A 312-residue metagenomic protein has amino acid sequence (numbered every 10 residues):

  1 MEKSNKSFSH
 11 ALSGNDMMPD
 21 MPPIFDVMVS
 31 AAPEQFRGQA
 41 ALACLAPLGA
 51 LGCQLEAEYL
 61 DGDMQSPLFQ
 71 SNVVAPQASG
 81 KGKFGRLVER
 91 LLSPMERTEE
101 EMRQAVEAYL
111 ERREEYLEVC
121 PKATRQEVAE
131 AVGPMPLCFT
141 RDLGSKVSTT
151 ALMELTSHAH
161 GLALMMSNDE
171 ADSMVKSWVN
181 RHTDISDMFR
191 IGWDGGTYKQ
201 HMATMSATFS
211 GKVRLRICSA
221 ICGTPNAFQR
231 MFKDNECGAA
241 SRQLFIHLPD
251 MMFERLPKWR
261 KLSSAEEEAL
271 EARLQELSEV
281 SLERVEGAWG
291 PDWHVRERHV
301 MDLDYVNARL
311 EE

Functional and structural regions predicted by a protein language model:
M1-E312: Phosphate-handling catalytic cores of nucleic-acid transaction enzymes
